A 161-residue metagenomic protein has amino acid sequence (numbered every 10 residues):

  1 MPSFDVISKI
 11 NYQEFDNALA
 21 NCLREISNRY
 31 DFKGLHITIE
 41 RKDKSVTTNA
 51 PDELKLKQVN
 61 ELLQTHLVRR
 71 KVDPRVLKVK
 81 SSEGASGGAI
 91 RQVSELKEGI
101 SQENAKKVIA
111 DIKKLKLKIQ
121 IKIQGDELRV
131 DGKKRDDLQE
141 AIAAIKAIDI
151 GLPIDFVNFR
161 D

Functional and structural regions predicted by a protein language model:
M1-Q13, N17-V108, K114-K116, Q120-K122 (+2 more regions): N-terminal intrinsically disordered, cationic/polar leader segments that include organellar targeting peptides
